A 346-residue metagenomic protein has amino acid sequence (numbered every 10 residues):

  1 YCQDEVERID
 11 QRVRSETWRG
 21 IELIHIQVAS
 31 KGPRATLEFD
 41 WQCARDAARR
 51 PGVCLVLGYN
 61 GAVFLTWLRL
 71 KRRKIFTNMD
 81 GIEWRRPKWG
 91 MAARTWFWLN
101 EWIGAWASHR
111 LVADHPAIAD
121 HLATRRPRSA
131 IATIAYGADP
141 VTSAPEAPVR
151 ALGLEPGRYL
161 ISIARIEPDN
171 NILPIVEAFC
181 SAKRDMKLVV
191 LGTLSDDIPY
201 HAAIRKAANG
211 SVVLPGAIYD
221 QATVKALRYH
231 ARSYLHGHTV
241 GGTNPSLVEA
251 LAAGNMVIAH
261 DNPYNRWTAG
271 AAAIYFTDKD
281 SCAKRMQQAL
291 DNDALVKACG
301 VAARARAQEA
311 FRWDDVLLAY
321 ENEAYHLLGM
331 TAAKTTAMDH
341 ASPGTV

Functional and structural regions predicted by a protein language model:
Y1-K31, A117-A119, A123, T193-D196 (+1 more regions): N-terminal strand-loop element at the rim of the active site of nucleotide-sugar-dependent glycosyltransferases
A35-D80, W84, G242: An aromatic- and histidine-rich active-site surface loop
R45-A48, A93-L111: Membrane-proximal helix-turn-helix segments that form the acceptor-binding/catalytic region of lipid-linked
A151-K183, V189: Conserved donor-binding/catalytic core segment of Leloir-type glycosyltransferases
H201-A222: Nucleotide-activated donor-binding/catalytic signature segment of Leloir-type glycosyltransferases, i.e., the conserved
T239: Aromatic "clamp/platform" in nucleotide-sugar-dependent glycosyltransferases that forms part of the donor/acceptor
A252, M256-A259: Short hydrophobic beta-strand element within catalytic cores of glycosyltransferases and related nucleotide-activated
R266-D291, L295-A298: Change "using UDP/GDP/dTDP sugars" to "using nucleotide sugars
